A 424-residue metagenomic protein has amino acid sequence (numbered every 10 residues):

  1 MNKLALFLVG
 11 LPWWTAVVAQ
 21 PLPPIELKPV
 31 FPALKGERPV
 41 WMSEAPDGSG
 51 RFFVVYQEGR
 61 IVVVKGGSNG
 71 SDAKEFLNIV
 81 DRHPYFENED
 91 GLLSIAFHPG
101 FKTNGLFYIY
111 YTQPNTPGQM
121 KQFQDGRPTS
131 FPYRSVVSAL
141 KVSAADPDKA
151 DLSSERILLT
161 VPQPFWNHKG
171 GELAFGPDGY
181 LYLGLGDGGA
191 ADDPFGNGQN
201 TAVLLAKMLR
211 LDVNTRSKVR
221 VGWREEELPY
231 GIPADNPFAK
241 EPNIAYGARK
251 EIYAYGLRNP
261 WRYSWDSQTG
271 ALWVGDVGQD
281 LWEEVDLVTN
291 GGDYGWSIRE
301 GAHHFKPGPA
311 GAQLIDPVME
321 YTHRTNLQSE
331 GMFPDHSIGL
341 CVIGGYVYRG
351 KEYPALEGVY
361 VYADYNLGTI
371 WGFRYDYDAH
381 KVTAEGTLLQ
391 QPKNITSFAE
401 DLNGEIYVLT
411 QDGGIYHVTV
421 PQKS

Functional and structural regions predicted by a protein language model:
M1-L4: Positively charged n-region of N-terminal signal peptides that target proteins for export
L6-G10: Sec-dependent N-terminal signal peptides
W14-T15: N-terminal signal peptide c-region/cleavage motif recognized by signal peptidases
Q20-D192, R262-W265, G270-G278, I338-Y377 (+1 more regions): Acidic, Gly/Ser/Thr-rich repeat motifs that build Ca2+-stabilized beta-propeller blades
K28-F31, S71-V80, D148-L159, R220-P237 (+2 more regions): Beta-propeller fold detector
D47, V55, L92, G100-K102 (+4 more regions): Beta-propeller domain segments
L257, H380-L402: Conserved blade-ending motifs and adjacent loop-strand segments that build the rim/top face of beta-propeller domains
